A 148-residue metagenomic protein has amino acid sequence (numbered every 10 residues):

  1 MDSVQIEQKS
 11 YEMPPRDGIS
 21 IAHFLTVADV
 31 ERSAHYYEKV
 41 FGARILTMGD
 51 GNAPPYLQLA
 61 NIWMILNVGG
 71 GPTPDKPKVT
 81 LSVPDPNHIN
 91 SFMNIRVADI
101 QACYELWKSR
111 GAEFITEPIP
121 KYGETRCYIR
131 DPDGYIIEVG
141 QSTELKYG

Functional and structural regions predicted by a protein language model:
D2-A22, R44-I95, Y104-R130, Q141-G148: Vicinal oxygen chelate
V27-V30: Conserved beta-strand-loop-alpha-helix junction that forms the acyl-donor binding cleft
S33-E38, W107, G134: Conserved active-site tyrosine of GNAT-family acetyltransferases
D99: Conserved catalytic-loop position in the HRD/HxD motif
